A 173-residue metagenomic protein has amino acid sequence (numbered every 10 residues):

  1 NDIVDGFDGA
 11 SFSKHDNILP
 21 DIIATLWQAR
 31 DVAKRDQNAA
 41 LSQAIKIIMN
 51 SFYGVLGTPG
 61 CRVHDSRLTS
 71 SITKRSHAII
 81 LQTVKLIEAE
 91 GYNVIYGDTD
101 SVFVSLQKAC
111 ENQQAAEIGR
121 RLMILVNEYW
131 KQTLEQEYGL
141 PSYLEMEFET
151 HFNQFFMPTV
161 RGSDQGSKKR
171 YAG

Functional and structural regions predicted by a protein language model:
N1-G173: Conserved acidic
